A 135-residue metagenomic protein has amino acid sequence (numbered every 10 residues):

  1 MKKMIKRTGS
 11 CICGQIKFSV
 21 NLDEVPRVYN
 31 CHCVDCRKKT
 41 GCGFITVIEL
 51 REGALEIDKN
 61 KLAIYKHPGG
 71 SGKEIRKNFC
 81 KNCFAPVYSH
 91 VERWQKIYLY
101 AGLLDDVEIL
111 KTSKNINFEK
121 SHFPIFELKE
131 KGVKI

Functional and structural regions predicted by a protein language model:
M1-S10, Q15-I135: A short Gly-Trp-Pro
